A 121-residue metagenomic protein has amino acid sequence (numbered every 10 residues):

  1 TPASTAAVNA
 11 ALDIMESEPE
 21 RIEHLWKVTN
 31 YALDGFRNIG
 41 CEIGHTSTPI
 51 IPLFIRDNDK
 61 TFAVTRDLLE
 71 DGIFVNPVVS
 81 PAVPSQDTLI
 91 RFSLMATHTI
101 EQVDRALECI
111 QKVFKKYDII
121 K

Functional and structural regions predicted by a protein language model:
T1, S80-A82: Short, ordered loop/turn segments at secondary-structure junctions
T1-E18, V28, R37: Structural motif of enzymes handling amino- and sulfur-group chemistry
A3-A6, E20, K27, D59 (+3 more regions): Conserved active-site and cofactor/substrate-binding residues in soluble primary-metabolism enzymes
L12, E23-G72, A82-D87, L94-A96: Conserved PLP-binding catalytic core of the aspartate aminotransferase-like
M15-P19, I55, I100: Residues at alpha-helix boundaries and short interhelical turns
E70-F74, A82-K121: PLP-dependent enzyme catalytic core of the Aspartate aminotransferase-like
P77: Short, conserved loop-to-beta-strand elements that form functional interface hotspots
